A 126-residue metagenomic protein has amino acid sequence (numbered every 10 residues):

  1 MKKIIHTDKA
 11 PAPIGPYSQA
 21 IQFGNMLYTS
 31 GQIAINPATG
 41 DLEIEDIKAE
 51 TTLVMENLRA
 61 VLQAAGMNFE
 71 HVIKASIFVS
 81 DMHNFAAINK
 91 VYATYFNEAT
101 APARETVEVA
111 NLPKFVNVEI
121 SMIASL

Functional and structural regions predicted by a protein language model:
K2-L126: Short, polar/acidic, helix-capping and beta-turn segments at strand->helix junctions that line the mouths
